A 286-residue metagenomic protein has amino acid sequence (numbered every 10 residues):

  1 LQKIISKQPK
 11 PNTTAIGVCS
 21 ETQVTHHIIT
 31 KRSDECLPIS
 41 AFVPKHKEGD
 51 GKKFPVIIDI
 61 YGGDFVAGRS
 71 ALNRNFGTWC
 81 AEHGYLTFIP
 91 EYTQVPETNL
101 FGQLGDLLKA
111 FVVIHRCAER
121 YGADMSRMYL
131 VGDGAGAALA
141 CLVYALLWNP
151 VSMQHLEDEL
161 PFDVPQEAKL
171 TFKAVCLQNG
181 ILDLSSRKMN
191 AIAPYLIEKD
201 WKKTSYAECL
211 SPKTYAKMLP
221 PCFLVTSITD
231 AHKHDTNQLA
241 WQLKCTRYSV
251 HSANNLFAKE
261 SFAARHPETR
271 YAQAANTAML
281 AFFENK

Functional and structural regions predicted by a protein language model:
L1-K286: Alpha/beta-hydrolase superfamily serine-hydrolase fold, recognizing
